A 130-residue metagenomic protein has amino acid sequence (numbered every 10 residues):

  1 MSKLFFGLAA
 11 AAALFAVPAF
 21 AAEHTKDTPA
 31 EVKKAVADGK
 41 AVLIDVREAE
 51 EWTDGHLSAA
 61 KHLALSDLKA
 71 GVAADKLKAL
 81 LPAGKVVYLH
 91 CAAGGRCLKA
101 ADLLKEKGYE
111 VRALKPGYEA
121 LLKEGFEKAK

Functional and structural regions predicted by a protein language model:
S2-L8, V17-A41, E50-V86, G95-K130: Rhodanese-like catalytic fold shared by cysteine-dependent sulfurtransferases and DSP/PTP-type phosphatases
L43-D45: Structural scaffold elements adjacent to functional motifs in cytosolic proteins
H90: Short, surface-exposed ligand- or partner-binding patches at beta-edge/loop junctions that are enriched in aromatics
